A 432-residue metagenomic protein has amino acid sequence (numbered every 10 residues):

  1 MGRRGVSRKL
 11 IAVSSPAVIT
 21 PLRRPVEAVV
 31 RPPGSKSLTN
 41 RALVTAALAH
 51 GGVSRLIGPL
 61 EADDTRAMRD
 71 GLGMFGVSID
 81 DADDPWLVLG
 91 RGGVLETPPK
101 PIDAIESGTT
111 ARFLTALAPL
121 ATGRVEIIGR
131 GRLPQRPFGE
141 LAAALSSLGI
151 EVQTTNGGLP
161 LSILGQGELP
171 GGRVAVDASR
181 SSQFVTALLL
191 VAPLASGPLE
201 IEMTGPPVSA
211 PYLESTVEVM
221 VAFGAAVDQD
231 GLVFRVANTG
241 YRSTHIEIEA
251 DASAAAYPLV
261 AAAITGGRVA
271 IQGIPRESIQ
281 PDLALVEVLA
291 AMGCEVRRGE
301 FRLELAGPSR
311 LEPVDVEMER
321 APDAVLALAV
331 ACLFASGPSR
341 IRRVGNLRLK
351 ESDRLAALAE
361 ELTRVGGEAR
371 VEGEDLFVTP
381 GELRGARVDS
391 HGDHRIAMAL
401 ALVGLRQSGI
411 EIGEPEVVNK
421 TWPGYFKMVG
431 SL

Functional and structural regions predicted by a protein language model:
G2-L432: Short, structured segments at the rim of ligand-binding sites
